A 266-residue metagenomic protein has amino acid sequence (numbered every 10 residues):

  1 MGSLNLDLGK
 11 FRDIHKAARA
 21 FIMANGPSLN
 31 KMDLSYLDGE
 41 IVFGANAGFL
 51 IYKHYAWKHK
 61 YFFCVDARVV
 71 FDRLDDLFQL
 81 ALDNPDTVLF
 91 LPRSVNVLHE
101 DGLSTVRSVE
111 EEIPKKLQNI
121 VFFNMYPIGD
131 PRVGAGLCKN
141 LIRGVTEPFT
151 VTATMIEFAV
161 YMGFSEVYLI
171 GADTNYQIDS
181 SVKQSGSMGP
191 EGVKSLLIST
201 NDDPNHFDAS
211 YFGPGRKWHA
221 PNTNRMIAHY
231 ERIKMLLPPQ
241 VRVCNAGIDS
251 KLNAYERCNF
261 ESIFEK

Functional and structural regions predicted by a protein language model:
M1-K266: Metal-ion/cofactor- or nucleotide/acyl-coenzyme-handling active-site neighborhoods
